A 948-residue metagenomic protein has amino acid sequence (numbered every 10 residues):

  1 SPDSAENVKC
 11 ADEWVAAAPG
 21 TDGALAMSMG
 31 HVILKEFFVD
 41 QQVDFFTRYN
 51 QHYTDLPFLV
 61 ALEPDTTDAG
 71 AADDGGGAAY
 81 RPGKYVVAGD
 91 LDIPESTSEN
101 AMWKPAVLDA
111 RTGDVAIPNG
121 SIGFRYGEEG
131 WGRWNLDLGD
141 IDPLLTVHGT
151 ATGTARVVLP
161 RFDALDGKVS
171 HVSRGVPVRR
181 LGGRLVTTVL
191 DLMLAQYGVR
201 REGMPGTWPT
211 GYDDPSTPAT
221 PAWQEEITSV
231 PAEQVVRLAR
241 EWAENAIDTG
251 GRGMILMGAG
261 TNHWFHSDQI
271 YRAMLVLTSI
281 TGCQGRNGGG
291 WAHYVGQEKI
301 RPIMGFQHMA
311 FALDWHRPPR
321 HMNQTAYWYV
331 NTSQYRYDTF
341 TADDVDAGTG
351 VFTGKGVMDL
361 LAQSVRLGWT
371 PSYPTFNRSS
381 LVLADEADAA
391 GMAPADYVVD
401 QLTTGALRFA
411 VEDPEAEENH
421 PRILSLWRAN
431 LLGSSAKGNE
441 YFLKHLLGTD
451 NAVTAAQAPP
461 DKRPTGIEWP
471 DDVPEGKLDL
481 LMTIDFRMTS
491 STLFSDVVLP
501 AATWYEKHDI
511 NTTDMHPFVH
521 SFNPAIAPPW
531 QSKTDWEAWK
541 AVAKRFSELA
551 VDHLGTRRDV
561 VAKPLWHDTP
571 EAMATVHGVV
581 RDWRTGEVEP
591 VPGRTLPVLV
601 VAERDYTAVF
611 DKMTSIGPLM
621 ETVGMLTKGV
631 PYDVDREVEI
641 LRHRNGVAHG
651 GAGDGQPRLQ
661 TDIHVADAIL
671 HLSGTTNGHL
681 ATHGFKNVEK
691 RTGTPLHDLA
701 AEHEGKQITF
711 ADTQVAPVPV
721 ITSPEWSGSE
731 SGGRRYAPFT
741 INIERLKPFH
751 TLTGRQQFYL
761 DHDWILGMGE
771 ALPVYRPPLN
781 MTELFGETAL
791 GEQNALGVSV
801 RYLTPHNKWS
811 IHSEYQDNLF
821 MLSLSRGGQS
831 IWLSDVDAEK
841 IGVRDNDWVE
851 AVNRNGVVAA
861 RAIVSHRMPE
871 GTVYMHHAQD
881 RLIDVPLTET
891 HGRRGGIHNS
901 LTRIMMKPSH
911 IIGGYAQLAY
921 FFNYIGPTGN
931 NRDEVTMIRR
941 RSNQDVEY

Functional and structural regions predicted by a protein language model:
S4-V8, D22-G23, Q234, N245 (+15 more regions): Flexible loop/turn segments at secondary-structure boundaries
E6, S495-F522: Flexible glycine/proline-rich, aromatic-decorated loop/lid segments
V8-D248: Long, well-ordered, tryptophan-enriched scaffold segments
A11-A17, F518-P529: Short beta-alpha connecting loops at secondary-structure transitions that line or flank enzyme active sites
W14-A16, L424, L481, V498-P500: Short, well-ordered beta-strand core segments
A155, R161-R201, W208-G211, E226 (+2 more regions): Extended redox/cofactor-interaction regions of prokaryotic respiratory oxidoreductases
M392, E537-V601, K612, T622 (+6 more regions): Long, contiguous, secondary-structure-rich segments that constitute the structural scaffold of globular domains
L478-L480, F486-R487, P524-S547, E850: Phosphate/diphosphate-binding loops
